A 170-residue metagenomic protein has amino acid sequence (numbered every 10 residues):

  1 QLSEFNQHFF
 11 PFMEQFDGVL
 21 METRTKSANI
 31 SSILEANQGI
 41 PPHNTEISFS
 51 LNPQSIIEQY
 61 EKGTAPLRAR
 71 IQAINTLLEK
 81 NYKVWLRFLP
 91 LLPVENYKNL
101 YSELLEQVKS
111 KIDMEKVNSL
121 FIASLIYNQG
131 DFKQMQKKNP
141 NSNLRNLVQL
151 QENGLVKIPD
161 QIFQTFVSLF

Functional and structural regions predicted by a protein language model:
Q1-A73, K83-R87, S119-A123: Core AdoMet radical
L2-E4, S31-I40, Y97-L105, D131-Q136: Distinct, well-ordered alpha-helical segments
S3-F9, T64-A73, K98-V108, P159-F170: Well-ordered, non-membrane alpha-helical segments in soluble/globular domains
S31, L92-P93, R145: Generic, ordered loop/turn and secondary-structure boundary motif
I40-S50, N75-W85, E103-S110, K138-L150 (+1 more regions): A short, terminal or domain-edge coil/loop segment
R70-D131: Conserved C-terminal portion of the radical SAM core fold that forms the substrate/S-adenosylmethionine-binding
E106-F170: Auxiliary Fe-S-binding modules of radical SAM enzymes
